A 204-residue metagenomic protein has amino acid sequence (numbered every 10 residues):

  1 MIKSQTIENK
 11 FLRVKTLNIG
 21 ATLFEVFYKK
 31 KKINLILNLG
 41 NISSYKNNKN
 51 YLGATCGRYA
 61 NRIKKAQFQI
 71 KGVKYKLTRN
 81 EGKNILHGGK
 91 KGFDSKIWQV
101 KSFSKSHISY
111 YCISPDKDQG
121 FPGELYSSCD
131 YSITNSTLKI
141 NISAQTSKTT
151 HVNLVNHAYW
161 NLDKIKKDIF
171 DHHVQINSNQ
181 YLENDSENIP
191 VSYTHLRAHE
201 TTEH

Functional and structural regions predicted by a protein language model:
M1, K10, G20, N50 (+6 more regions): Residues that act as N-cap/strand-start positions at coil-to-secondary-structure junctions
M1-I42, R58-A60, K64-R79: Beta-strand-rich N-terminal accessory domains
M1-S4, E8, T78-N135: Extended, loop-rich substrate-binding clefts of extracytoplasmic carbohydrate-active enzymes
N9, V14-N18, F27-Y28, P115-K166: Acidic, contiguous internal or C-terminal segments within carbohydrate-active enzymes that form a structured patch used
F24, S106-I108, L138-I140: Hydrophobic residues embedded in beta-strands of well-ordered beta-sheets
Y45-G53: Short, basic/aromatic beta-hairpin or loop at an interaction surface
Q175-S178, L182-N188: A conserved active-site cap/scaffold subdomain adjacent to cofactor or substrate pockets
T194-E203: Conserved small/polar residues in nucleotide/adenosyl-binding loops
